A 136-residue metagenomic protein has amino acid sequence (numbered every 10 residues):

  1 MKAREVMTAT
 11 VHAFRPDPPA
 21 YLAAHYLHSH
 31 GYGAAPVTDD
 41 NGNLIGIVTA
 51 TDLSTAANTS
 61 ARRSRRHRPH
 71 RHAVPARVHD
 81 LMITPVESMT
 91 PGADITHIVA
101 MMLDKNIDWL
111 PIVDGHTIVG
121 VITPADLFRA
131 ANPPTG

Functional and structural regions predicted by a protein language model:
M1-T10, T49-E87, D94-L103, I118 (+1 more regions): Tandem CBS (Bateman) regulatory domains
A13, D17, N43, R68-H72: A generic helix-loop boundary/linker signal
F14-G31, V37-N41, S88-N106, V113 (+2 more regions): The conserved cystathionine-beta-synthase
L27, A35-D52, M102, L110-D126: A glycine-centered beta-loop-beta connector
